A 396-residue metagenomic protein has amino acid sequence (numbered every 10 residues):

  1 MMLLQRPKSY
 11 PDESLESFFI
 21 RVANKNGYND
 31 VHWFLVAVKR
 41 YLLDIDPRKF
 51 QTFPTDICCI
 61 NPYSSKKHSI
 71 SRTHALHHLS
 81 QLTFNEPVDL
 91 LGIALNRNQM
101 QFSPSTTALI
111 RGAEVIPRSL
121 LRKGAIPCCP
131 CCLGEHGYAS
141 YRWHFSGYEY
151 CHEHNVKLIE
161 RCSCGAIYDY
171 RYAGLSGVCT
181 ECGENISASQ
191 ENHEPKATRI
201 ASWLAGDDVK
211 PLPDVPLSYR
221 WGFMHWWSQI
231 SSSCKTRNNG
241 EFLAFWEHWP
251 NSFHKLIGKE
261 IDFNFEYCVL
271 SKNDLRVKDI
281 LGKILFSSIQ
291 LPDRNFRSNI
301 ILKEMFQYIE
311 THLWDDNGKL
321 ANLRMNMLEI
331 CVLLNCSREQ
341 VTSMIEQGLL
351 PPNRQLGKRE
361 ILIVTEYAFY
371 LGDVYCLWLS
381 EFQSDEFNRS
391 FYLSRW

Functional and structural regions predicted by a protein language model:
M1-W396: Basic, alpha-helical nucleic-acid-binding regions used in initiation and control of genome expression
